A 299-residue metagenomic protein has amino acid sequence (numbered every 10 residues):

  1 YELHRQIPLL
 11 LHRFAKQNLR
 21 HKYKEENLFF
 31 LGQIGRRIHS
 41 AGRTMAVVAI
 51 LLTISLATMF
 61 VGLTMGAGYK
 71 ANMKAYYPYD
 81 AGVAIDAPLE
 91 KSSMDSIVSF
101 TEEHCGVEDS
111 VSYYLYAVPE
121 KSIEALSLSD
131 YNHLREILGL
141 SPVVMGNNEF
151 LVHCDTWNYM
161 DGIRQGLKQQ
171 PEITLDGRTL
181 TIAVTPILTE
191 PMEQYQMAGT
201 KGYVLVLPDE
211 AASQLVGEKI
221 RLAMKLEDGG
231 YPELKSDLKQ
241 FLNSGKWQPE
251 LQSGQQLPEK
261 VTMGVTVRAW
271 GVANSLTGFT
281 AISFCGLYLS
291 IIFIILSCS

Functional and structural regions predicted by a protein language model:
Y1, S40-M65, V272-S299: Hydrophobic alpha-helical transmembrane segments of multi-pass inner-membrane transport and secretion
Y1-A15: Hydrophobic alpha-helical segments
L11, A15, L19, G66-M73: Membrane-interfacial segments
F14-Q33: Juxtamembrane inter-helical linkers in multi-pass membrane proteins
K22, G35-I38, V272: Helix-boundary and loop/linker segments of multi-pass membrane transporters
R36, I54, L63, A84-A87 (+1 more regions): Membrane-embedded translocation segments of transport machinery
T58-Y79: Hydrophobic alpha-helical transmembrane segments in integral membrane proteins
N72-T277: Nucleotide-cofactor and metal-assisted catalytic machinery
